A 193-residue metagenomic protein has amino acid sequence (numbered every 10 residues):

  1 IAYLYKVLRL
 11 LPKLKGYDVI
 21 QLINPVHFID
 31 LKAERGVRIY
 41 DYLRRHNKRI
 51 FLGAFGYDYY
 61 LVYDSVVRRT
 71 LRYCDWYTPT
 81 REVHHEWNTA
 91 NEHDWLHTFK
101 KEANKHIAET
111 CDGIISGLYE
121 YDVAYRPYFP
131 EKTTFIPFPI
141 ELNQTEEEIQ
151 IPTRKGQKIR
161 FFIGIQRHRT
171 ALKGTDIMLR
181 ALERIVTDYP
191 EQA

Functional and structural regions predicted by a protein language model:
A2-L11: Glycine-rich, highly charged phosphate/nucleotide-binding loops
L8, R38-R45, D75-G113: Membrane-proximal helix-turn-helix segments that form the acceptor-binding/catalytic region of lipid-linked
L11-R35, K48-G53: Short N-terminal targeting/anchoring amphipathic segment
L14, R69-T70, N104-E109: A conserved, positively charged/aromatic
V19-Q21, Y40-E86: Active-site proximal beta-strand in glycosyltransferases
L61-V62, E92-T134, R180: A short, active-site helix/loop in glycosyltransferases that binds the activated sugar's phosphate group
I136, I140-Q144, E148-K173, L179-L182: Conserved donor-binding/catalytic core segment of Leloir-type glycosyltransferases
E183-A193: Nucleotide-activated donor-binding/catalytic signature segment of Leloir-type glycosyltransferases, i.e., the conserved
